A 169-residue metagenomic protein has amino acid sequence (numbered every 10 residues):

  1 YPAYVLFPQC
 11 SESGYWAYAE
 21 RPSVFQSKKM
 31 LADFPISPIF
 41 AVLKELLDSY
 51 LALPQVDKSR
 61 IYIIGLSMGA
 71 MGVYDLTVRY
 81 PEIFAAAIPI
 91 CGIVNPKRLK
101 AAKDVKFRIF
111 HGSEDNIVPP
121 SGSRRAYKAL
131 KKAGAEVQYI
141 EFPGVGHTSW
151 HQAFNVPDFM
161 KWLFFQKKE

Functional and structural regions predicted by a protein language model:
Y1-A3, A102-F107: Short, proline-enriched alpha-helix->beta-strand connector loops that line the catalytic pocket of alpha/beta-hydrolase
Y1-F40: Active-site machinery of serine-nucleophile hydrolases
P8-Q9, I64, I90-C91, F142-P143: Alpha/beta-hydrolase-fold catalytic nucleophile elbow
S11, S67, S113: Residue-level signal for short, function-critical loop segments
W16-R21, D75-L76, L99-A102, P119-S123 (+2 more regions): Short, solvent-exposed loop/turn and secondary-structure capping segments
I39-L46, G69-G72, L76, Y80 (+3 more regions): Stable alpha-helical elements in mature extracytoplasmic
D48-K103: Primarily recognizes the serine-hydrolase "nucleophile elbow" in alpha/beta-hydrolase and SGNH/GDSL folds
K106-E169: C-terminal catalytic histidine-bearing segment of alpha/beta-hydrolase fold enzymes
